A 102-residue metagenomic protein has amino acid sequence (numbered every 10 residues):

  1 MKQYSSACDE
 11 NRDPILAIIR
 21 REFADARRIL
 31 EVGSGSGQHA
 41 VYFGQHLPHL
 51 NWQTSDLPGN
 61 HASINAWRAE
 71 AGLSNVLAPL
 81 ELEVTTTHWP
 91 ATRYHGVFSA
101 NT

Functional and structural regions predicted by a protein language model:
M1-A26: Class I SAM-dependent methyltransferase Rossmann-like catalytic core, especially the SAM/SAH-binding loop
E10, Q38, G59: Short alpha-helical
D13, A17-R21, Q45, A62 (+2 more regions): Replace "anionic and nucleotidyl ligands
A24, S74, T92: Structured loop/turn residues at beta-strand edges in well-structured enzyme cores
A26-G35: Conserved class I S-adenosyl-L-methionine
L30, V41-T87: Class I SAM-dependent methyltransferase SAM/SAH-binding core
W89-V97: A short acidic, Gly/Pro-enriched loop at the edge of an enzyme's catalytic core that lines a small-molecule cofactor
S99-T102: A short beta-strand submotif of the Rossmann-like class I SAM-dependent methyltransferase core that lines
